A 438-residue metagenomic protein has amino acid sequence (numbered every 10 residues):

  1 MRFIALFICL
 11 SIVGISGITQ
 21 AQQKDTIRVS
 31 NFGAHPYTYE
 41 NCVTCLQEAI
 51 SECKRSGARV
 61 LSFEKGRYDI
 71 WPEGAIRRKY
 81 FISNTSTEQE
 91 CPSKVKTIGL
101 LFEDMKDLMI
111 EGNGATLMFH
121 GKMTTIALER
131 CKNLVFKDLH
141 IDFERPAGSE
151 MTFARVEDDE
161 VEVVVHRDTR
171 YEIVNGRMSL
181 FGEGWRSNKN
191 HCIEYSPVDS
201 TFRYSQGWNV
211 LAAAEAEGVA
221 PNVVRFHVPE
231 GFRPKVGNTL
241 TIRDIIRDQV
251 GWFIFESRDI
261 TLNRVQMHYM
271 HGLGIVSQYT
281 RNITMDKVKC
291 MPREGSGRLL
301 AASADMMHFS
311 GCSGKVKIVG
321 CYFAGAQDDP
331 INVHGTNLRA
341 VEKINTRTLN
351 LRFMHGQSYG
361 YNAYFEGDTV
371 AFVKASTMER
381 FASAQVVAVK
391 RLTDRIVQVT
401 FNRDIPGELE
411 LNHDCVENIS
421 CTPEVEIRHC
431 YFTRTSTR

Functional and structural regions predicted by a protein language model:
M1-K24: Bacterial Sec-dependent N-terminal signal peptides
V29-S62: Acidic Gly/Asp/Thr-rich repetitive segments characteristic of extracellular carbohydrate-active and adhesion proteins
Q47-S56, D69-M109, M118-K137, R145-E162 (+4 more regions): Extracellular beta-strand-rich solenoid/capping regions of secreted or surface-exposed proteins that bind or remodel
A58, F119-T125, R145-S149, Q249-G251 (+7 more regions): Short glycine/acidic-rich loop motifs that flank beta-strands on beta-rich extracellular proteins
F63, M109-G112, N133-D138, V236-G237 (+4 more regions): All-beta strand scaffolds that present successive hydrophobic residues in beta-strands
I82-Q89, Q278, N282-Y322: Extended hydrophobic/aromatic segments used for targeting, binding, or gating
F119, F143-R145, H166-E217, Y359-I396: Ser/Thr/Gly-rich low-complexity blocks that favor extended beta-strand/coil architectures
S200-R247, R380-H429, T433: Small/polar beta-strand repeat architecture
